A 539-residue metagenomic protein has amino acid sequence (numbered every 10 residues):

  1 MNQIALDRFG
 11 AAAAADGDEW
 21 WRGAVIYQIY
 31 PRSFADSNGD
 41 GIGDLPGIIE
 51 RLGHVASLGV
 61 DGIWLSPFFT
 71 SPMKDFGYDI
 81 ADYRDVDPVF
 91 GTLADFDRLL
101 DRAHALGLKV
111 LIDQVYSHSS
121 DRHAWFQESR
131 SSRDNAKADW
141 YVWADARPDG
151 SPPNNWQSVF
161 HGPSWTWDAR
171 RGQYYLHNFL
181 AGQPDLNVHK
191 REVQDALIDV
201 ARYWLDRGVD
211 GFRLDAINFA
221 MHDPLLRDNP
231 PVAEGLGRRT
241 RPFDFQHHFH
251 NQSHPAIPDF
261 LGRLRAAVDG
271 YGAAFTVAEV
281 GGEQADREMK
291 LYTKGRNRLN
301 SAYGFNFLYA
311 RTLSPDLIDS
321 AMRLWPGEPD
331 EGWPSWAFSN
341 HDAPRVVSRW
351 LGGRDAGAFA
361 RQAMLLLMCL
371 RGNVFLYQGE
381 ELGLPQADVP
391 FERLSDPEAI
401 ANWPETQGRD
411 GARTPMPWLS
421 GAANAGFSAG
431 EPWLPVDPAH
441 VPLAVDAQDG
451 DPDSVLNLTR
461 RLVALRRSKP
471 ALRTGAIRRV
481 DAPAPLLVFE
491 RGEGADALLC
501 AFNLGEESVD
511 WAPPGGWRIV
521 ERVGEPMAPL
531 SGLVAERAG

Functional and structural regions predicted by a protein language model:
M1-G516, R522-G539: Active-site and adjacent substrate-binding regions of carbohydrate-active enzymes
